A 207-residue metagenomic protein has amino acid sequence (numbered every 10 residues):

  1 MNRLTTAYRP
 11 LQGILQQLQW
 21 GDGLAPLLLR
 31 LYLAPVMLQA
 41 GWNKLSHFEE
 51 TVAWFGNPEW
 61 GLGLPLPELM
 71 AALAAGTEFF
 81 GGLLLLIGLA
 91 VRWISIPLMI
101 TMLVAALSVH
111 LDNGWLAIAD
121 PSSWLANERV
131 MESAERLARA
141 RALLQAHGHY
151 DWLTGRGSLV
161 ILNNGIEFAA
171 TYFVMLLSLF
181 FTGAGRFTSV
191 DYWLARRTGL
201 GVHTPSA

Functional and structural regions predicted by a protein language model:
M1-E49, P65-G76, F80, I87-A207: Extended, low-polarity transmembrane helix blocks
V52-L66: Perimembrane loop-to-helix junctions flanking transmembrane segments
